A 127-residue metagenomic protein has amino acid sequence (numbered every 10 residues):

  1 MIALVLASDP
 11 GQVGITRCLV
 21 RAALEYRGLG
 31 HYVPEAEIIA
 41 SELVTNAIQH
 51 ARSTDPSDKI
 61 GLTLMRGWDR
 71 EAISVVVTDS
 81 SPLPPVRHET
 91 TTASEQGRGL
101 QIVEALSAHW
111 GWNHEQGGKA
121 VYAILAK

Functional and structural regions predicted by a protein language model:
M1-A3, I48-K127: Conserved beta-strand-loop-beta-strand hairpin that lines the nucleotide-binding pocket of ATP/GTP-utilizing enzymes
M1-I38: Bergerat-fold GHKL ATPase/HATPase_c domain
H31-D55: Conserved ATP-binding N-box helix of the HATPase_c
